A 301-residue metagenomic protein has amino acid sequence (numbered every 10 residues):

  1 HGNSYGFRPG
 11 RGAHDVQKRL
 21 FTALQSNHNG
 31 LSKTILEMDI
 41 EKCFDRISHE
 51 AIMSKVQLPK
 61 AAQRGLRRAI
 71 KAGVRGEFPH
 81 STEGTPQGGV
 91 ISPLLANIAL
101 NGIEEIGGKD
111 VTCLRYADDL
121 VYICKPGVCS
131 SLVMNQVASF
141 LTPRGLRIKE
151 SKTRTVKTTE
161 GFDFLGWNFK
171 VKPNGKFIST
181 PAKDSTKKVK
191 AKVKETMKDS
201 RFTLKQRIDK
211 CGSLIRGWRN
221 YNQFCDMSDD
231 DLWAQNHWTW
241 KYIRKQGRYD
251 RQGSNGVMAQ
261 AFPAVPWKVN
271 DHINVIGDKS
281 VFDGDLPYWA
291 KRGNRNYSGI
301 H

Functional and structural regions predicted by a protein language model:
H1-S4, A51, N222-D226, G247-S254: Long, hydrophobic, amphipathic alpha-helical segments used as structural scaffolds
G2-R8, G175-F177, D199-F202, S228: Short, polar/flexible loop-turn hinges at active-site or ligand-entry regions and domain interfaces
G2-S4, R8, D15-G161: Conserved polymerase palm-domain catalytic core
K71, R144-R216: A conserved non-catalytic segment of reverse transcriptases and RNA-directed RNA polymerases corresponding to the late
S81-G84, K194-Q206, W218-D230: Short, solvent-exposed helix-loop connector elements
T153-G161, K210-L214, L232-W240, N255-A264: A glycine-rich phosphate-binding loop feature that marks nucleotide/adenosyl-phosphate handling sites
R207-D209, S213, N220, F224-Y249: Active-site/pore-lining binding-face segments in mid-to-C-terminal subdomains
Q235, W240-Y242, G247-H301: Extended C-terminal regions of large enzymes
